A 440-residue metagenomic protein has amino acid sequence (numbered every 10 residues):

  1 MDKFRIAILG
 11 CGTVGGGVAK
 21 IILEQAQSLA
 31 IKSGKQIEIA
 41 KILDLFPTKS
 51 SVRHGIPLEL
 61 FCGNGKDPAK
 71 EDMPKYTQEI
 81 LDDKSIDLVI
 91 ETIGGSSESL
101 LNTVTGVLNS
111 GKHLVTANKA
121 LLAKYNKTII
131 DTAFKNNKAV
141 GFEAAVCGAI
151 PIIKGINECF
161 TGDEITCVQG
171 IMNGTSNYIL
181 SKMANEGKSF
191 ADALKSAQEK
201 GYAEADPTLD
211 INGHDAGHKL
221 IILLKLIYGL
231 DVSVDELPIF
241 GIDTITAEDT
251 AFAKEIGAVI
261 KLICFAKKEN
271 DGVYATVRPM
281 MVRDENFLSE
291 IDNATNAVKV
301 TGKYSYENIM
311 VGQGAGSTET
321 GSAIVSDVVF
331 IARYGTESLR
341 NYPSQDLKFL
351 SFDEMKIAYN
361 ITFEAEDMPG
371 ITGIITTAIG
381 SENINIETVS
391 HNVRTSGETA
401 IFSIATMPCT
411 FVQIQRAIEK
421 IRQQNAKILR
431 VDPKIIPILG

Functional and structural regions predicted by a protein language model:
M1-N109: N-terminal glycine-/serine-/threonine-rich beta1-alpha1-beta2 phosphate-ribose binding loop of Rossmann-like
L45-P47, G94, K112, K119-L121 (+5 more regions): Short, ordered loop/turn segments at secondary-structure junctions
G95-N109, A117-N157: Rossmann-fold NAD(P)-binding glycine/threonine-rich loop
H113-V115, I386: A short hydrophobic/small-residue beta-strand
F134-D215, I222: Rossmann-like NAD(P)H-binding beta-loop-alpha module
D192-E290, T295-A297: Substrate-binding/catalytic subdomain of NAD(P)-dependent oxidoreductase enzymes
F287-A358: ATP-dependent carboxylate/acyl-activation modules
V328-G440: A conserved regulatory-domain signal marking ACT and ACT-like small-molecule sensing domains and adjacent regulatory
